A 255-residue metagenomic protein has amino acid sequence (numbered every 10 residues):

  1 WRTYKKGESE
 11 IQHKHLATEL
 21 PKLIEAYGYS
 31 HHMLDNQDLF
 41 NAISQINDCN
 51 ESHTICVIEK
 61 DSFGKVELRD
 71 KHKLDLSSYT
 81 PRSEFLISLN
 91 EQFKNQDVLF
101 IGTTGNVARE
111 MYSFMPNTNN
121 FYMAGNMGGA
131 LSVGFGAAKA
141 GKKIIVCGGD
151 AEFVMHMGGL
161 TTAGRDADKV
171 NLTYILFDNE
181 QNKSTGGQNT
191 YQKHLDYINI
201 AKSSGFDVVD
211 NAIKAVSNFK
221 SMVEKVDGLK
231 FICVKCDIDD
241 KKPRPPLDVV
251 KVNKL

Functional and structural regions predicted by a protein language model:
W1-T18, E25, A42, E84-S88 (+1 more regions): Thiamine diphosphate
E8-S52, V57, E67-R69: Internal gly/pro-rich beta-alpha loop/helix module that stabilizes soluble enzyme cofactors or their anionic handles
D35-D38, N106, I213-S217: Short beta->alpha linker loops
C56, L99-T103, N211, I232-C233: Short, hydrophobic beta-strand segments that form beta-sheet elements in well-ordered domains
V57-I58, G64-K73, P246-L255: YjeF_N-associated NAD(P)HX repair module
I58-G64, T104-V107, N179-Q181, K235-D240: Glycine-rich beta-alpha junction loops
E67-M127: Active-site diphosphate/adenylate-binding microenvironment
